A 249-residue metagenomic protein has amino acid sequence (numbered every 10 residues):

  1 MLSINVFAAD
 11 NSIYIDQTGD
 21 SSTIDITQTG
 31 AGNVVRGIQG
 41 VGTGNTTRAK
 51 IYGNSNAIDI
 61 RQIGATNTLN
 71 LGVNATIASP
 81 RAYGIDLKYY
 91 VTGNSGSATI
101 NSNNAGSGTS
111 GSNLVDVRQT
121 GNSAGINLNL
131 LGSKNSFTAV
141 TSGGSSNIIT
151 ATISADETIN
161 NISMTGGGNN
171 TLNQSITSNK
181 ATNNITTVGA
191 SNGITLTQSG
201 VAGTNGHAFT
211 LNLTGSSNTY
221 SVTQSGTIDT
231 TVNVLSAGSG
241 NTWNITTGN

Functional and structural regions predicted by a protein language model:
M1-N249: Long, low-complexity, polar and repeat-rich extracellular regions of very large Gram-negative surface proteins
